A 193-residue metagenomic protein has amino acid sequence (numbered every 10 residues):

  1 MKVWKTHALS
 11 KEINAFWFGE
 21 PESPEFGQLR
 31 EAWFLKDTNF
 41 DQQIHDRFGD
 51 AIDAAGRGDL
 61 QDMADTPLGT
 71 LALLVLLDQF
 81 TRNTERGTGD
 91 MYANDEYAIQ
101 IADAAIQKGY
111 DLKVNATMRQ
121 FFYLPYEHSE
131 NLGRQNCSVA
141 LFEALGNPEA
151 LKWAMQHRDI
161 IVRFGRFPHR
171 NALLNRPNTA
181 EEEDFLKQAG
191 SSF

Functional and structural regions predicted by a protein language model:
M1-F193: Intrinsically disordered, low-complexity activation-like regions
